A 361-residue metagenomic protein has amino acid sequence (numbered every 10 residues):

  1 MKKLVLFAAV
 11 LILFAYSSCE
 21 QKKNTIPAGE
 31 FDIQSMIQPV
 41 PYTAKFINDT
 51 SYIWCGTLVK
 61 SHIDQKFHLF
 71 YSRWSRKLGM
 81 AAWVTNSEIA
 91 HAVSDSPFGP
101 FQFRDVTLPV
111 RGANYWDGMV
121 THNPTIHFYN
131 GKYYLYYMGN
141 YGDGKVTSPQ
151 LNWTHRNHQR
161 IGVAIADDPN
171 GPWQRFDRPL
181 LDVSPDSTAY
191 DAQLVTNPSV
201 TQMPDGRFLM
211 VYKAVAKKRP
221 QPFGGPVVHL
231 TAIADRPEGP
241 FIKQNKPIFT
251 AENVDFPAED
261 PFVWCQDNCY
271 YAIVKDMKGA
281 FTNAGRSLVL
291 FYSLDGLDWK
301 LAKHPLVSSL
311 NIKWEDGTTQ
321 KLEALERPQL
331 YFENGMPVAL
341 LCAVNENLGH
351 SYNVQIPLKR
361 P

Functional and structural regions predicted by a protein language model:
M1-T25: Bacterial Sec-dependent N-terminal signal peptides
C19-P361: Carbohydrate-active catalytic/glycan-binding domains of CAZyme proteins, especially the secreted or lumenal ectodomains
